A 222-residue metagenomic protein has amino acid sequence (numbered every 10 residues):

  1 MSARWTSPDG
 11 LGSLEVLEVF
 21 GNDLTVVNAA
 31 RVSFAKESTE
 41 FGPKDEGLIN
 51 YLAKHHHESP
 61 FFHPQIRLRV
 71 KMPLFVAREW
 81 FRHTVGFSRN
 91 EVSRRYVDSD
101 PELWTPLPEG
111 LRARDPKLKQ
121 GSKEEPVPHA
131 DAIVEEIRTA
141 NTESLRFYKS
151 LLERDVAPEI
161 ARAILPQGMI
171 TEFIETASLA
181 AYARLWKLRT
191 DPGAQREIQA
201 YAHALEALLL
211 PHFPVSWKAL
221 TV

Functional and structural regions predicted by a protein language model:
M1-V222: Family-specific signature for flavin-dependent thymidylate synthase
